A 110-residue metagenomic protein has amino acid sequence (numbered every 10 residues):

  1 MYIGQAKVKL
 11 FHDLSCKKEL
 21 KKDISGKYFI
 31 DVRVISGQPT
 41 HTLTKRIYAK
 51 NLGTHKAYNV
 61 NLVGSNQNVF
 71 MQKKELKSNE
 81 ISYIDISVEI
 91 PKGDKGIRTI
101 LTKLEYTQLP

Functional and structural regions predicted by a protein language model:
I3, T42, H55-A57, V69 (+1 more regions): A cross-taxa feature marking solvent-exposed loop/turn segments within ectodomains of secreted and single-pass membrane
I3-A6, K92-P110: Terminal connector regions
Q5-L52, K73: Beta-sheet-dominated interaction scaffolds and their linkers
L14, N66, Q108-P110: Solvent-exposed strand-loop boundary residues in beta-sheet-rich modules
P39-R46, S82-I84, D94-T102: Short, solvent-exposed loop/turn segments enriched in Ser/Thr/Gly
L52-N68, K103-Y106: Short acidic, flexible loop segments centered on an aromatic residue
N68-K95: Intrinsically disordered, low-complexity Pro/Gly/Ser/Thr-rich segments with frequent PxxP/GP/PP motifs and embedded
